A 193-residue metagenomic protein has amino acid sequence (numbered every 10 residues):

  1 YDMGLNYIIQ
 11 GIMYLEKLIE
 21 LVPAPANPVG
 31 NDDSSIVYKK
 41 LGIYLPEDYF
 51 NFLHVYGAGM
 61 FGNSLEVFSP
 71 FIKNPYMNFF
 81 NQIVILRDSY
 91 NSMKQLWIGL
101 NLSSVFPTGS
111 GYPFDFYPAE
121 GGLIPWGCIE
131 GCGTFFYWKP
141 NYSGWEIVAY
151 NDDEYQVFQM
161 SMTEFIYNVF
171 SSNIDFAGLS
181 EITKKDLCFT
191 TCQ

Functional and structural regions predicted by a protein language model:
D2-G131, Q193: A surface-exposed partner-binding patch
E130-G133, D153-Y155: Glycine-centered tight beta-turn/hairpin loop motif at sheet-sheet or coil-to-beta transitions
G133-K139: Short, surface-exposed beta-strand/loop micro-motifs that present aromatic residues
S143-Y150: Short polybasic amphipathic segments
N151, Y155-G178: Compact, glycine/acidic-enriched structural inserts
G178-L179, L187: Charged phosphate-binding loop/patch that engages nucleotide di/tri-phosphates or the phosphate backbone of nucleic
L187-Q193: Charge-dense, low-complexity intrinsically disordered regions
